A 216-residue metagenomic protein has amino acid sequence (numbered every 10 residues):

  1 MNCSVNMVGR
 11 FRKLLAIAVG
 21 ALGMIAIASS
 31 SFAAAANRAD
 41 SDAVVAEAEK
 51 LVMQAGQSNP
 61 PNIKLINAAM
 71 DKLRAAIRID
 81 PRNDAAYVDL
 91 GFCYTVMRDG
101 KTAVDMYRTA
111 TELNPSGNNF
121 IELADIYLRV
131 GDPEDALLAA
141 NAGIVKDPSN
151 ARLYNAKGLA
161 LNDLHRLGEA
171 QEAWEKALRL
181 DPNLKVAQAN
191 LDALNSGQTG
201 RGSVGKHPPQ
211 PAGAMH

Functional and structural regions predicted by a protein language model:
S29-R74: N-terminal leader/linker segments that initiate helical-solenoid repeat arrays
R38, P81, N114-P115, P148 (+1 more regions): Short coil turns that delineate tetratricopeptide repeat
R38-D40, Q171-H216: Terminal, low-structured helical/coil segments at or just beyond the last alpha-helical repeat
S41, D84-A85, G117-N118, A151-R152 (+1 more regions): Helix-start (N-cap) detector for alpha-helical repeat units in TPR-like alpha-solenoids, especially tetratricopeptide
A55-G56, I77, T111, I144 (+2 more regions): A conserved position within tetratricopeptide repeats
N59-A75, V96-T109, V130-A142, L164-K176 (+1 more regions): Structural signature of tandem alpha-helical TPR/SEL1-like repeats, specifically the intra-repeat loop/turn
D89, E122-L123, A156, N190: Canonical tetratricopeptide repeat
